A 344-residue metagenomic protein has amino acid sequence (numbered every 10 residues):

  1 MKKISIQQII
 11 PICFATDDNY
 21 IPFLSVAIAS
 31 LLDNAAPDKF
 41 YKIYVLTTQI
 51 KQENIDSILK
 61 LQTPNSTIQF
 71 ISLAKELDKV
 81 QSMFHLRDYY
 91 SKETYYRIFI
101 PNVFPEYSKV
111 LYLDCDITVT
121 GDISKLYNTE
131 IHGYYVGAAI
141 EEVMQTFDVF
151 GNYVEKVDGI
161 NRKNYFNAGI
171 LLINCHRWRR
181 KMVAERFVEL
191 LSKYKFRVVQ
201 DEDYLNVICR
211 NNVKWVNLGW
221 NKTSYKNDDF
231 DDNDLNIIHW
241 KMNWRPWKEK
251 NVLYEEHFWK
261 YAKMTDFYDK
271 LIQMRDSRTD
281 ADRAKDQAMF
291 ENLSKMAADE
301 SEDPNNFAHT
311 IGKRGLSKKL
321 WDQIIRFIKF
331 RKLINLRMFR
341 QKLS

Functional and structural regions predicted by a protein language model:
M1-I10, T16, F23, I173-S344: A glycosyltransferase accessory/donor-loop signature
A29, D56-L59, T120-I131, A184: Short alpha-helix within the catalytic core of nucleotide-sugar-dependent glycosyltransferases
S30-K39: Short, acidic, metal-binding catalytic loop of nucleotide-sugar glycosyltransferases
Y41-Q49, A138-I140: Short internal beta-strands
D56, L61-V103: Active-site-proximal specificity loops/subdomain of glycosyltransferases
A74-E76, E93-F147, L172: GT-A fold catalytic core of metal-dependent nucleotide-sugar glycosyltransferases, centered on the diacidic
Y89-Y90, G159-K163, K193-F196, D229: Short Gly/Pro-enriched turn/cap motifs at secondary-structure boundaries
T129-E189: Conserved catalytic core of nucleotide-sugar-dependent glycosyltransferases
